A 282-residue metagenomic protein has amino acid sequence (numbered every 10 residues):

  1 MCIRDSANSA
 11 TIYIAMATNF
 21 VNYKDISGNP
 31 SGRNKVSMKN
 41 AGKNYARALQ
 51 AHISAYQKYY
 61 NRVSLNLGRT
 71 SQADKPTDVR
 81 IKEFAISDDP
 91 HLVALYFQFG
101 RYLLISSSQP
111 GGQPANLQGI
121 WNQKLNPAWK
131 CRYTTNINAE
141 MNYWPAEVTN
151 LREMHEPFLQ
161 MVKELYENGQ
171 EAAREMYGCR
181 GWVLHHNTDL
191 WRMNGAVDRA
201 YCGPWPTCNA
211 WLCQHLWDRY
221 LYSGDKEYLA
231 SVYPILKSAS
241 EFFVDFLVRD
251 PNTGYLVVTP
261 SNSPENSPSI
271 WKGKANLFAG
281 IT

Functional and structural regions predicted by a protein language model:
R4-Y133, L151-A172: Acidic/polar, glycine-enriched structural segments that form the non-catalytic walls/loops of the carbohydrate-binding
N22-D25, S31, N116-R132, R180-L229 (+1 more regions): The feature captures the catalytic groove of carbohydrate-active enzymes
G42, L103-I105, M141-E153, W211-D225 (+2 more regions): Well-ordered alpha-helical scaffold segments within catalytic/enzyme domains
E83-S87, W144, N150-T207, W211 (+1 more regions): Active-site lining segments of carbohydrate-active enzymes
L92, C131-E153, L165, N266-T282: Extended ligand-binding clefts on enzyme/binding-domain cores
Q98-R101, G111, Y233, K237-E241 (+3 more regions): Acidic, mature catalytic/reactive cores of soluble proteins
P157-Q160, E175-M176, Y228-S238, Y255-S261: Beta-strand segments within the central parallel beta-sheet cores of soluble alpha/beta enzyme folds
